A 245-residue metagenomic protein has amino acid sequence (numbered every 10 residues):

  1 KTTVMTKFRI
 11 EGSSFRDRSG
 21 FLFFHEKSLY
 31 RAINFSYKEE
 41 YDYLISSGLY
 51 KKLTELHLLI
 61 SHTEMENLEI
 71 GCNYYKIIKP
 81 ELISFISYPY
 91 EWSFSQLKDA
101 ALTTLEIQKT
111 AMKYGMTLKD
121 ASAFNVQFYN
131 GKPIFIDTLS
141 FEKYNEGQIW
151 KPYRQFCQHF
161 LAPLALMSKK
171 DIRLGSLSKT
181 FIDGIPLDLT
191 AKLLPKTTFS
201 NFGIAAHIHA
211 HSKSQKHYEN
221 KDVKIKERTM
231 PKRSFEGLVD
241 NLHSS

Functional and structural regions predicted by a protein language model:
V4-H25: ATP-binding glycine-rich phosphate-binding loop
F15-F21, F35, S47-K52: Terminal catalytic/cofactor-binding subdomain
G20-Y43: ATP-binding glycine-rich loop module of kinase domains
L44-K52, L56-H57, S93-K119, P163: Conserved kinase catalytic-core helix
I60-A100: Conserved structural core of kinase catalytic domains
T63-I70, T117-Y129, L177-F181: Short, glycine/charge-rich beta-strand/loop segments that flank catalytic centers and engage negatively charged groups
Y74, Q148-S245: Conserved Class I S-adenosyl-L-methionine-dependent methyltransferase catalytic core
T117-K170: Catalytic activation segment of kinase domains across protein kinase-like and atypical kinase folds
